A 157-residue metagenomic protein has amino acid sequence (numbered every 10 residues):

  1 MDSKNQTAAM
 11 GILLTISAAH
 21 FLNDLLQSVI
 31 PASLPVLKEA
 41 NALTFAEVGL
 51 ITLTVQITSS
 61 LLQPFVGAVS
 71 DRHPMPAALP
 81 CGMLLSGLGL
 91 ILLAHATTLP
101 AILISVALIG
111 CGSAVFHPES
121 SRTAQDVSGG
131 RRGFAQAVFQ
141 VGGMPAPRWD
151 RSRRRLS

Functional and structural regions predicted by a protein language model:
A8-A32: Pair of pore-lining "gating" transmembrane helices in MFS-fold secondary transporters
I16, T98-V106: Short hydrophobic/alpha-helical segments at membrane-entry points of transmembrane helices in Major Facilitator
S28, Q56-P64, P147-R148: Residue-level signature of mid-helix packing/kink "hotspots" within the transmembrane helices of 12-pass Major
S33-S60: Extracellular/periplasmic helix-loop-helix junction of adjacent transmembrane segments in MFS-like secondary
L34, A146-R155: Small-residue (Gly/Pro/Ala) motifs that create kinks and tight helix-helix packing interfaces
L61-P100: Conserved MFS/SLC helix-loop-helix module at the cytosolic interface between two early adjacent transmembrane helices
S105-G143: Cytoplasmic helix-loop-helix junction between adjacent transmembrane helices in 12-TM secondary transporters
